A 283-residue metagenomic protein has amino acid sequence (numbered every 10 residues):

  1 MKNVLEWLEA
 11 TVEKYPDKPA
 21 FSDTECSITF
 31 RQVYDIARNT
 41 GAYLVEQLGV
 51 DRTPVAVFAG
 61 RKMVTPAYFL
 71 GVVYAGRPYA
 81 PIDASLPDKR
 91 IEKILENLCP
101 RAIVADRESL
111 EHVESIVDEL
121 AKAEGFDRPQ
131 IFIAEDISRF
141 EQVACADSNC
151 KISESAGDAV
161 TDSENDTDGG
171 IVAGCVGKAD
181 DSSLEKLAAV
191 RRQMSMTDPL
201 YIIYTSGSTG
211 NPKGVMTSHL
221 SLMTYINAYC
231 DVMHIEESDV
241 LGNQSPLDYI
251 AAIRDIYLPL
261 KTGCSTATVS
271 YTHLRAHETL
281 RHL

Functional and structural regions predicted by a protein language model:
M1-L220, M233-H234, P259, A276: Carrier-protein-dependent adenylate-forming modules in NRPS/ANL systems
P19, A267, R281: Glycine-centered loop/turn positions within well-structured domains that cap or flank conserved ligand/cofactor-binding
M63, D255-I256, H282: Hydrophobic alpha-helical segments, especially transmembrane helices and their immediate juxtamembrane helical caps
K213-V240, I250-R275: Conserved AMP-binding/adenylation subdomain of ANL enzymes
H273-L283: Single conserved hydrophobic/aromatic residue that forms the stacking wall/gate of nucleotide- or nucleobase-binding
